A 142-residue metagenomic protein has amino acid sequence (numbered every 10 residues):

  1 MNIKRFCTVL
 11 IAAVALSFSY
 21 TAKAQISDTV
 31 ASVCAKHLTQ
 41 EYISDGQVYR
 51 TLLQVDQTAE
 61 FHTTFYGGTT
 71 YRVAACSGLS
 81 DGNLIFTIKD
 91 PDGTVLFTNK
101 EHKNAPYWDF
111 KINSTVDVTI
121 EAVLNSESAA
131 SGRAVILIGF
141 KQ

Functional and structural regions predicted by a protein language model:
M1-F6: Positively charged n-region of N-terminal signal peptides that target proteins for export
T8-L10, D45, Q57: Short, functionally important structural connectors and interaction interfaces within domains
V9-S17: Bacterial N-terminal signal peptides
F18-A24: Sec/Tat signal peptide C-region and signal peptidase I cleavage site
A24-I43: Short N-terminal segments immediately surrounding and downstream of signal-peptide cleavage
Q25-S27, V48-R133, F140-Q142: Acidic, Ser/Thr/Pro-rich low-complexity intrinsically disordered segments
